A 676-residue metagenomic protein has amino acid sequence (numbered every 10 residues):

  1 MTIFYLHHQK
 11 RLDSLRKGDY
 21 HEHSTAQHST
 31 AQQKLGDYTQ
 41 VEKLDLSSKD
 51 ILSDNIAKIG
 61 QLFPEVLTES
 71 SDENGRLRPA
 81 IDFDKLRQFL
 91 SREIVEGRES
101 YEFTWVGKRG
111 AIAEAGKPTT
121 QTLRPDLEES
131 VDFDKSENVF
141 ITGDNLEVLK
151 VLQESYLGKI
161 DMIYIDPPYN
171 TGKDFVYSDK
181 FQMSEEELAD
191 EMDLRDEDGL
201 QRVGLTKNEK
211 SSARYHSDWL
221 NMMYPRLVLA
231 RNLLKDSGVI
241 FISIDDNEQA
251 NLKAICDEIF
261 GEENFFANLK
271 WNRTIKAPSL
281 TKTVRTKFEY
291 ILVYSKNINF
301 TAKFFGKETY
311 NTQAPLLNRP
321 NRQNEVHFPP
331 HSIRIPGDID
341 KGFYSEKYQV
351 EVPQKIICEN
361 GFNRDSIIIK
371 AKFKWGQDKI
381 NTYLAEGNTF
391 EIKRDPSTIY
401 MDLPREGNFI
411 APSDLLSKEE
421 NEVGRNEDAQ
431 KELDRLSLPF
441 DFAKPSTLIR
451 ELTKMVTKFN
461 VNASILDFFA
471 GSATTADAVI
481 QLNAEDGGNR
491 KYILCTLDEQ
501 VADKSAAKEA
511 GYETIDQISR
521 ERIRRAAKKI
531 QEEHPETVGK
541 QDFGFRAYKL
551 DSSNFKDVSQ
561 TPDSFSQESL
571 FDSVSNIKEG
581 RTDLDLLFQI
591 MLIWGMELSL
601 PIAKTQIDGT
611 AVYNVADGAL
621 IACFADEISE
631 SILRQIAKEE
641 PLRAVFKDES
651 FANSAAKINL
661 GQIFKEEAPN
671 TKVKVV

Functional and structural regions predicted by a protein language model:
T2-A26, R76-S464, D486, E499-A502: Class I S-adenosyl-L-methionine
I3-R11, L15-H23, S29-D82: N-terminal low-complexity, Ser/Thr- and acidic-residue-enriched intrinsically disordered segments
D45-L46, S53-G60, E69-I81, E93 (+8 more regions): SAM-dependent methyltransferase catalytic region
I165-P168, N462-L482, M591: A phosphate-binding catalytic loop at a beta-strand-loop-alpha-helix junction that coordinates phosphoryl groups
V203-A213, D218, N264-A267, W271 (+3 more regions): Cysteine-dependent PTP/DSP-like catalytic domain, specifically the C-terminal lobe
A250, A254, D414, T447-E451 (+5 more regions): Feature representing long, continuous alpha-helical segments
V293-S295, S417, K549, N614 (+1 more regions): Short, well-ordered beta-strand micro-motif
T561-D563, D583-D585, Q589-V676: Conserved NTP phosphate-binding and transfer environment spanning the P-loop NTPase/kinase superfamily
